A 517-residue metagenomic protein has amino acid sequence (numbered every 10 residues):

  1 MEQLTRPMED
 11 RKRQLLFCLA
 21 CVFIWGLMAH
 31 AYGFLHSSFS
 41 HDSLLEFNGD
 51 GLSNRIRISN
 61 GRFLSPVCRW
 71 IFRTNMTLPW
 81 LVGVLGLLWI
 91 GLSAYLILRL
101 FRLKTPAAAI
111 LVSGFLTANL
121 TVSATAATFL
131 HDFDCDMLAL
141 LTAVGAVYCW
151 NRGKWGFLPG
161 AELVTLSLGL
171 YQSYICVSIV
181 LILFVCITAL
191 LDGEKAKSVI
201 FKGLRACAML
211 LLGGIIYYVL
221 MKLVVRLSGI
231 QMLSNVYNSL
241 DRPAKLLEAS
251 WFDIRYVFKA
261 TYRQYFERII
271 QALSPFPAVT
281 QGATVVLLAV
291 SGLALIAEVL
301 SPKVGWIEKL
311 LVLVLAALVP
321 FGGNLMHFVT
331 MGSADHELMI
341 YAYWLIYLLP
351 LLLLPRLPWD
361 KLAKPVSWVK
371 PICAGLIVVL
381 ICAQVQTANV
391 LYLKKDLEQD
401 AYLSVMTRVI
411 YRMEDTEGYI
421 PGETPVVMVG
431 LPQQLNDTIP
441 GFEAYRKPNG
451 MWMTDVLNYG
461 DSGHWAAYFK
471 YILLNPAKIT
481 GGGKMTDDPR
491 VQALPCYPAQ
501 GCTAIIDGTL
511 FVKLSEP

Functional and structural regions predicted by a protein language model:
E2-R55, S59, R69-L92, R99-F115 (+10 more regions): Intrinsically disordered, polar/acidic, low-complexity terminal segments
I58, R62, G86, A107-N151 (+2 more regions): Membrane-interface micro-motifs in multi-pass membrane enzymes
G114-T117, K303-V329, V379: Transmembrane alpha-helix segments characteristic of polytopic inner-membrane glycan-assembly/cell-envelope
A143-F157, A189-A196: Membrane-interface transmembrane helices that cradle and orient dolichyl/undecaprenyl
G156-Q172, V177, L183: Membrane-interface alpha helices of multi-pass inner-membrane proteins
S178-L211: Perimembrane helix-loop-helix junctions
T188, D192, Y341-G375: Cytosolic-side transmembrane helix boundary signature
E267-K309: Hydrophobic, aromatic-rich transmembrane alpha-helices and their immediate juxtamembrane boundary segments
